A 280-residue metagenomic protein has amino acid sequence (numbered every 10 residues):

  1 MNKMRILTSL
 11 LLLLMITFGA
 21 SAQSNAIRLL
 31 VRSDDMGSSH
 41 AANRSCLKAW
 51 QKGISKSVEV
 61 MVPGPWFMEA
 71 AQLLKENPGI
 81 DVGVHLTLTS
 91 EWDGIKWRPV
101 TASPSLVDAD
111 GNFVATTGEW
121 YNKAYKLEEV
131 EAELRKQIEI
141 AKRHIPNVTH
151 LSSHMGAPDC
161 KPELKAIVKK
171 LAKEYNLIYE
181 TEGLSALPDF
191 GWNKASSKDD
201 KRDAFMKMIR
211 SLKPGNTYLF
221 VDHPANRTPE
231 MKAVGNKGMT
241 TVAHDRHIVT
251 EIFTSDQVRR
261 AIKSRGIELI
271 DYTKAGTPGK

Functional and structural regions predicted by a protein language model:
T8-G19: Bacterial N-terminal signal peptides
S24-E91: Active-site beta->alpha N-cap acidic-glycine motif
D35, V82, L151, F220 (+1 more regions): Conserved, mostly hydrophobic/aromatic
M36, P63, H85-E91, G156 (+4 more regions): Active-site beta-loop-alpha junctions enriched in small/polar residues
C46-K52, E69-D81, R98-G111, K142-H144 (+1 more regions): Acidic (Asp/Glu)-rich catalytic clusters
I95-W120, N236-A243: Active-site gating loops and adjacent loop-to-helix segments of metal-dependent hydrolytic enzymes
L127-R202, M206, R210-K213: Catalytic domains of cell-wall/extracellular-matrix polysaccharide-remodeling enzymes, centered on de-N-acetylation
Y179-E182, G238-K280: C-terminal domain-boundary segment and adjacent tail
